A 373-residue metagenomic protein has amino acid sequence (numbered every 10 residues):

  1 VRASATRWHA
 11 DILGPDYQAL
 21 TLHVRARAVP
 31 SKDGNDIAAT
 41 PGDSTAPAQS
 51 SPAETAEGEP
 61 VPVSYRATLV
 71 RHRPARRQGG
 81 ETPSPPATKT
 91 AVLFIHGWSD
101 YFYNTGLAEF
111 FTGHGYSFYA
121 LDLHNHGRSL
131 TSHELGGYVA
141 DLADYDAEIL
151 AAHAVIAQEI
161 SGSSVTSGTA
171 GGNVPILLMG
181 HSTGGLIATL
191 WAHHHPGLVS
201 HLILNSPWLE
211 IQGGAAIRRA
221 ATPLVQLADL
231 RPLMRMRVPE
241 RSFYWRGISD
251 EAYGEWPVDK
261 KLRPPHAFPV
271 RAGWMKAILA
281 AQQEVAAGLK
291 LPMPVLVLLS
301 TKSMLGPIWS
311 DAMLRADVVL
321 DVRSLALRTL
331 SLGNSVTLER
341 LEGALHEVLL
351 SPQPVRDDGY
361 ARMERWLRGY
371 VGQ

Functional and structural regions predicted by a protein language model:
V1-S84: An N-terminal hydrophobic leader/cap segment in hydrolases
K89-G97: Short beta-strand element of the alpha/beta-hydrolase
D100-Y103, T112-S132: Conserved alpha/beta-hydrolase
Y138-E159: Alpha/beta-hydrolase active-site loop
I160-S163, G168-S182: Alpha/beta-hydrolase fold nucleophile elbow
G162, H181-T183, I187-A272: Alpha/beta-hydrolase-fold enzymes
M236-V336, R340: Serine-hydrolase catalytic core
T337-Q373: Catalytic active-site module of serine/aspartate enzymes centered on a nucleophile-bearing elbow/loop
